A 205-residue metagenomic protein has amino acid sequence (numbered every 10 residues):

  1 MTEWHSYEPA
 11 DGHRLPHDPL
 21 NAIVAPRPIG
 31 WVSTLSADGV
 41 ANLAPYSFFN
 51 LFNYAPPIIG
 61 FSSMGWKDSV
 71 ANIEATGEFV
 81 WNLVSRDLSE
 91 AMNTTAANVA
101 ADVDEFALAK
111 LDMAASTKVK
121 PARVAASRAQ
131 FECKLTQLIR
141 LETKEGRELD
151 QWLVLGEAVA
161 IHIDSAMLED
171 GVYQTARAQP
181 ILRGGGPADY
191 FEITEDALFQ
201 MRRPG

Functional and structural regions predicted by a protein language model:
M1-G205: Basic, polyanion-binding surface patches
